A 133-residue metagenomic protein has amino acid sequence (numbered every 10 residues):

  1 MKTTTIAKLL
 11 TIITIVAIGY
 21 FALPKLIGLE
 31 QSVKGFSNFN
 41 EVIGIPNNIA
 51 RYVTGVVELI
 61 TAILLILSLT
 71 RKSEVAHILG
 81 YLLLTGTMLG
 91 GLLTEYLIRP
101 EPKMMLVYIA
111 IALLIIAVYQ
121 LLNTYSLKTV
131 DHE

Functional and structural regions predicted by a protein language model:
M1-E133: Membrane-interface extramembranous regions
